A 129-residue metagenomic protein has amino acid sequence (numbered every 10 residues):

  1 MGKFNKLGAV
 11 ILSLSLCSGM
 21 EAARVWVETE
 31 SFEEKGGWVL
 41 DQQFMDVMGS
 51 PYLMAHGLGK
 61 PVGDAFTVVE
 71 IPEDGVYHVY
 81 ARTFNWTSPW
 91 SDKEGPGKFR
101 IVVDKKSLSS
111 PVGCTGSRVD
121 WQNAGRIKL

Functional and structural regions predicted by a protein language model:
M1-A9: Bacterial N-terminal signal peptides that target proteins for export
M1-G2, S18-A23: Basic/polar N-terminal segments that are highly enriched at the extreme N-terminus, encompassing both cleavable
G8-C17: Bacterial N-terminal signal peptides
E21-L129: Extracytoplasmic
